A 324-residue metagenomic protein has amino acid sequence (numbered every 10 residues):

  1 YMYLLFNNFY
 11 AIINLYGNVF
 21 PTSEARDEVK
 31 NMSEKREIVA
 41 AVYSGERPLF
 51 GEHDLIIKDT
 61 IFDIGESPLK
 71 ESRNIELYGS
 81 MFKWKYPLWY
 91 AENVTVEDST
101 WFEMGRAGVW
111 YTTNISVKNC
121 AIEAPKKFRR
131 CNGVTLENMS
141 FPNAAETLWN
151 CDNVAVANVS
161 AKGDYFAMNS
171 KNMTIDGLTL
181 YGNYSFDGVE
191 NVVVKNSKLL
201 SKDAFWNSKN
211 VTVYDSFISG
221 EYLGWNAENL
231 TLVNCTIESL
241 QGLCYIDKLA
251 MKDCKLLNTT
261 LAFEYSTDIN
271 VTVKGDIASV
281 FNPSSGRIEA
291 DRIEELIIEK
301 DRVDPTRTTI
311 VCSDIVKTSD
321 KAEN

Functional and structural regions predicted by a protein language model:
Y1-M2, N324: C-terminal end-of-chain detector
Y3-T22, E28: Short, positively charged and aromatic/hydrophobic N-terminal segments
V29-N324: Long, distal/terminal scaffolding or interaction modules with repetitive or compositionally biased sequence
